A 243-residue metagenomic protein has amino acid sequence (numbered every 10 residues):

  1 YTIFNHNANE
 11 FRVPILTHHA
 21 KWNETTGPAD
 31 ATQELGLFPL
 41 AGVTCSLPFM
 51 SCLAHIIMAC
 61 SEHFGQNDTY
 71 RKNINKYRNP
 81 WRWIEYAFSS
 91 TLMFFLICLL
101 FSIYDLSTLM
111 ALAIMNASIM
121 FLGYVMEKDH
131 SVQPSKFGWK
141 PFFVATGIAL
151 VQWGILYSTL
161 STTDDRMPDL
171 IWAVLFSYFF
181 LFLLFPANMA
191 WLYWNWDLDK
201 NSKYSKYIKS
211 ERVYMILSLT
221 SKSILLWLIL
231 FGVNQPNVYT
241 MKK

Functional and structural regions predicted by a protein language model:
Y1-W81, F88-K243: Polytopic alpha-helical membrane-helix bundles and their juxtamembrane interface segments in multi-pass membrane
